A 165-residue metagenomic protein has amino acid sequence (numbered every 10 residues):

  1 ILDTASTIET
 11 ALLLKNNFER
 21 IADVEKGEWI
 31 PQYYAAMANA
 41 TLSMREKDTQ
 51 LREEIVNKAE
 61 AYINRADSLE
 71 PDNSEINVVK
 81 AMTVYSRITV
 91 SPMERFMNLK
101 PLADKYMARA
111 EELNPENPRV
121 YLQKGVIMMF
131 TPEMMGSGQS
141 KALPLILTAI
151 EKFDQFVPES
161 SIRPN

Functional and structural regions predicted by a protein language model:
I1, V24-E46, P71-S91, E116-P132 (+1 more regions): Amphipathic alpha-helical repeat scaffolds of TPR domains
D3-N17, Q50-Y62, F96-D104, G138-K152: Helix-turn-helix repeat elements of alpha-solenoid scaffolds
L13-R20, Y34-A38: Residue-level detector of alpha-helical secondary structure
F18-Q32, N64-I76, A108-E116, I150-N165: Flexible helix-coil transition and linker loops at the boundaries of alpha-helical arrays
K58-R65, V79-T83: Generic beta-strand or strand-like secondary-structure segments
Y85-Q139, L143-F156: Extended amphipathic alpha-helical interaction segments
